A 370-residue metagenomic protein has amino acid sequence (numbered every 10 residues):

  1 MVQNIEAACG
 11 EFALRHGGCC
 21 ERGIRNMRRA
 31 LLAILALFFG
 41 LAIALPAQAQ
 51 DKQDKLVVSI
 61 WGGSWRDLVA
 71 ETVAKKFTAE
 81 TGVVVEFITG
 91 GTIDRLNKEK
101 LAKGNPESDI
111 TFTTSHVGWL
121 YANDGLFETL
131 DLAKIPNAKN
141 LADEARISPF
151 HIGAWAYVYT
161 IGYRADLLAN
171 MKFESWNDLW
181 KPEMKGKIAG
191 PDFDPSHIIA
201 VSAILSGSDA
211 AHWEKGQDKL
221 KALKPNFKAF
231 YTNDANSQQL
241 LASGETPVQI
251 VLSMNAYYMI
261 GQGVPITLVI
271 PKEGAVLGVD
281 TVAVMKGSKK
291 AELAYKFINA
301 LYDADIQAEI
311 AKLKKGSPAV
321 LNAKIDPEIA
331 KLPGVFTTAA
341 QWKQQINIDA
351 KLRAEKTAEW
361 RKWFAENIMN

Functional and structural regions predicted by a protein language model:
A33-A42: Bacterial N-terminal signal peptides
D51-W119: Early extracytoplasmic/lumenal segment of secretory-pathway proteins
W61-A70, E107-E245: Extracytoplasmic ligand-binding site segments that recognize negatively charged/polar headgroups
V117-A122, A242, P247-P265: A ligand-binding cleft/hinge motif common to bilobed small-molecule-binding domains
Y157, D218-L223, Q262-K286: Periplasmic-binding protein-like
T160-L167, A203-S206, G278-A291, E309: A bilobed periplasmic-binding-protein/Venus flytrap-type ligand-binding module shared by bacterial periplasmic
M285-Q345: Mature extracytoplasmic/periplasmic domains
A340-N370: Conserved C-terminal helix/tail region of periplasmic/extracytoplasmic solute-binding proteins
